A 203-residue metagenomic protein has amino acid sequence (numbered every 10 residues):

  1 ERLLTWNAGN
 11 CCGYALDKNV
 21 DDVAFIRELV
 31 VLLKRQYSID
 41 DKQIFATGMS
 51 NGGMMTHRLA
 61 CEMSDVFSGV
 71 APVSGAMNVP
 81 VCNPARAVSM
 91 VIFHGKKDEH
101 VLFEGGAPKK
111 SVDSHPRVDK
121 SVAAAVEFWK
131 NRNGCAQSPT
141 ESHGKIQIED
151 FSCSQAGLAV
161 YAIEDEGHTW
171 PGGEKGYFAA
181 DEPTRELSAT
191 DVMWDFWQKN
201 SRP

Functional and structural regions predicted by a protein language model:
E1-F45, M49, M55-R58, E62 (+2 more regions): Serine-hydrolase catalytic machinery in alpha/beta-hydrolase-like enzymes
D21-E28, L32, M54-R58, E62-D65 (+4 more regions): Extracytoplasmic/secreted proteins, especially bacterial periplasmic and envelope-associated proteins
S38-D40, T47, E62-D65, C82-R86 (+1 more regions): Extracellular/periplasmic catalytic domains that process cell-envelope and extracellular macromolecules
D65-G75, V88-S89: A conserved short beta-strand
A76-M90, A107-P108: Flexible "cap/lid" loop of the alpha/beta hydrolase fold
V88, A123-P203: Alpha/beta-hydrolase-fold serine-hydrolase catalytic core, especially in secreted/extracellular enzymes
I92-H94, D98: Short beta-strand/loop motif that positions the catalytic acidic residue of the alpha/beta-hydrolase fold
D98-V101, H168-W170: Acidic catalytic loop of the alpha/beta-hydrolase fold
